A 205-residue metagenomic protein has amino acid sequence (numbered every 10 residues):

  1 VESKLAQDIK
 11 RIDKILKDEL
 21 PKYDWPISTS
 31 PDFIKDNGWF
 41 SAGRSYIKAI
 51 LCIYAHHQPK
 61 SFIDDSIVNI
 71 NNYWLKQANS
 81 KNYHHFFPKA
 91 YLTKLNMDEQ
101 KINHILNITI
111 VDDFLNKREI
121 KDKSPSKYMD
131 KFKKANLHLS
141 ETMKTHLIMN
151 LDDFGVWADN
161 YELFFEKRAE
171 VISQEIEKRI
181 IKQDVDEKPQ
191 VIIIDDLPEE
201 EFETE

Functional and structural regions predicted by a protein language model:
V1-Q7, K123-A158: Charged substrate- and nucleic-acid-binding regions of tRNA-handling and nucleotidyl-transfer enzymes, centered on
V1-Y83, Y91: Intrinsically disordered, low-complexity N-proximal targeting/linker segments that flank membranes
K48, L106-T109, E170: Non-catalytic, well-ordered alpha-helical scaffold segments
H57, F87, L92-T93, F114-N116: A broadly conserved detector of short glycine/acidic/proline-rich loop/turn motifs that flank catalytic sites and bind
Y73-N107, S124: Histidine-centered nuclease catalytic patch
L92-L95, E119-S126, F154, D184: Short conserved micro-motifs at the rims of enzyme active sites and ligand-binding pockets
I102-H104, I108-K134: Short Cys/His-centered divalent metal-binding micro-motifs
S140-E205: C-terminal, well-folded lobe of enzymatic/effector domains
